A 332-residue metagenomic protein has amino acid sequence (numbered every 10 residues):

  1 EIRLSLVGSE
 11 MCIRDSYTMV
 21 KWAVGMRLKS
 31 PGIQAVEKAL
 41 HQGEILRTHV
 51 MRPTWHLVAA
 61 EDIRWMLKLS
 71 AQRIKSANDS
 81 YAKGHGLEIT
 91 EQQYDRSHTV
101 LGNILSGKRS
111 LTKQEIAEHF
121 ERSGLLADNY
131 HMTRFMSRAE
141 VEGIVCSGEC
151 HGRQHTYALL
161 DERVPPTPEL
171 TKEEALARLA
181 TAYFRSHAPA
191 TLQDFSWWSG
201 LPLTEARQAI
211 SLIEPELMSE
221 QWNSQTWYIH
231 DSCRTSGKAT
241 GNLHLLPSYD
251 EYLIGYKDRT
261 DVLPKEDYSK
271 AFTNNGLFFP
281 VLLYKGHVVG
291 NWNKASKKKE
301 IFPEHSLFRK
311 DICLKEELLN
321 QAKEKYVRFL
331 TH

Functional and structural regions predicted by a protein language model:
E1-G8, I13: Single conserved hydrophobic/aromatic residue that forms the stacking wall/gate of nucleotide- or nucleobase-binding
R14-S16, I104-T112, H187-A190: Short capping segments at the starts of secondary-structure elements
V20-S30, A117-N129, S196-L203: Short helix-coil junctions and helix-kink-helix linkers
A39, T112-E121, A139, L192-S196 (+1 more regions): A short acidic, leucine-rich amphipathic alpha-helix
L40-T99: A contiguous, low-structure linker/loop signature
G43-V50, V141-C150, E214-E220, W292-N293: A short, conserved structural fragment
L212, E216-D267: Non-catalytic regulatory appendages
K265, A271-H332: Glycine-rich, small/acidic residue-mixed loop/short-helix segments
